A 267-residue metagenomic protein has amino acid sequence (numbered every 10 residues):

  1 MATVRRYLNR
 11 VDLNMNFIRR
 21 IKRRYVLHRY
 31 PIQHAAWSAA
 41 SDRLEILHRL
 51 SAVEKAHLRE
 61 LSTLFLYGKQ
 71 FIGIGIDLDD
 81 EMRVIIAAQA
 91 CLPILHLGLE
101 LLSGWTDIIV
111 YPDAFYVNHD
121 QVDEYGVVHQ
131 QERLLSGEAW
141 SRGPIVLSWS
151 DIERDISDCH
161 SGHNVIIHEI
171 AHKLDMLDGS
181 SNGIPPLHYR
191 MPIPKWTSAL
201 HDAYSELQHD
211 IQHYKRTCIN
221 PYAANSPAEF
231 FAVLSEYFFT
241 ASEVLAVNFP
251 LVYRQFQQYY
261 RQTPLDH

Functional and structural regions predicted by a protein language model:
A2-A35: Charged, compositionally biased N-terminal leader segments and the immediate start of the first structured element
L27, D42-E45, L66, I72 (+3 more regions): Metalloprotease/metallohydrolase-associated module, dominated by Zn2+-dependent proteases
R29-F71: Amphipathic alpha-helical packing elements
R49, I74-D77, L177: Zinc-dependent metalloendopeptidases
S51, S161-L177, A232: Active-site recognition of the HExxH zinc-binding catalytic motif
